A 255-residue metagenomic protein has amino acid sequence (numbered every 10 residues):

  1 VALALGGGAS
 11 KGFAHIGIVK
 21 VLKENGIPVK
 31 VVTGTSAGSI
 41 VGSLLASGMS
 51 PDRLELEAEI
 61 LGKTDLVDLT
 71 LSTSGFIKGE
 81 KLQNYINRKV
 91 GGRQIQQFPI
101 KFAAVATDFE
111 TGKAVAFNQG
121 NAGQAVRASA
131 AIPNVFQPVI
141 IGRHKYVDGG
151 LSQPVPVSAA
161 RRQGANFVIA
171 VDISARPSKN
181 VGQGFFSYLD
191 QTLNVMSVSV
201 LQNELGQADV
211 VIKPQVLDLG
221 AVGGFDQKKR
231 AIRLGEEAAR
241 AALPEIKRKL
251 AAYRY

Functional and structural regions predicted by a protein language model:
V1-T35, L44-Y255: Patatin-like phospholipase
